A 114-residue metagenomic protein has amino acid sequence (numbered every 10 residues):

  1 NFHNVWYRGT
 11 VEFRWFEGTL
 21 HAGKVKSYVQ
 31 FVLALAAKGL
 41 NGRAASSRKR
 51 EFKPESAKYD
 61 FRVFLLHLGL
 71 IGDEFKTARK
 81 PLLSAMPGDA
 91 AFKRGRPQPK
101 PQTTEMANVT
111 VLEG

Functional and structural regions predicted by a protein language model:
N1-G114: C-terminal accessory/tail domains of diverse enzymes
